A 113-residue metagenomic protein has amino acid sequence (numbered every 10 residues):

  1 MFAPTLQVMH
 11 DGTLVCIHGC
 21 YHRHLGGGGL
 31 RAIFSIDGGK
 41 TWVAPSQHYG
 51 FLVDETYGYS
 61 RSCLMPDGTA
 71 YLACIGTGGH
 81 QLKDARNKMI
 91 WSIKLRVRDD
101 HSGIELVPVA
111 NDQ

Functional and structural regions predicted by a protein language model:
M1-Q113: Asp-box/BNR beta-propeller blade signature and adjacent active/binding-site loops in extracellular glycan-interacting
